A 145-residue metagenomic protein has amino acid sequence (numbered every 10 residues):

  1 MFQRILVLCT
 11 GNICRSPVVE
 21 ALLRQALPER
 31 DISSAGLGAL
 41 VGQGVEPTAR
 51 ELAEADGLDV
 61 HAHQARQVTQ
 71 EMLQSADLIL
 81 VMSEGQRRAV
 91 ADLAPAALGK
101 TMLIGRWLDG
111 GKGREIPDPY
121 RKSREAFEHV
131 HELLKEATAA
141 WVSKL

Functional and structural regions predicted by a protein language model:
M1-A76, S143: Conserved active-site segments centered on acidic
S16, M82-S83: Replace "coordinates the UDP/GDP/TDP-sugar" with "coordinates nucleotide-activated sugar donors
L78, E84-L145: Phosphate-binding/catalytic loops
